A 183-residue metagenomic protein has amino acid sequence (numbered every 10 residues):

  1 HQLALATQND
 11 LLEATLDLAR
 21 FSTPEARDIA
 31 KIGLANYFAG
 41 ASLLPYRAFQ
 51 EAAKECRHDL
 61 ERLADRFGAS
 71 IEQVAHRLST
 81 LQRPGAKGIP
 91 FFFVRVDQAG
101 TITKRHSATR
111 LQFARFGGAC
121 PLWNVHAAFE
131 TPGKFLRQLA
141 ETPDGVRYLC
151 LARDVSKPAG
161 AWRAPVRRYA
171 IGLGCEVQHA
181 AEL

Functional and structural regions predicted by a protein language model:
H1-L183: Conserved binding/catalytic microenvironments
